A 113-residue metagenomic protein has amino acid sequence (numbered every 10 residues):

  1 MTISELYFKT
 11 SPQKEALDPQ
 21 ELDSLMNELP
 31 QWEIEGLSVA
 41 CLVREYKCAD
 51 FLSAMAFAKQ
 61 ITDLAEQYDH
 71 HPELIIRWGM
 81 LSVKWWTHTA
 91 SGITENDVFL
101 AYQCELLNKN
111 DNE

Functional and structural regions predicted by a protein language model:
M1-E113: Charge-rich alpha-helical segments
